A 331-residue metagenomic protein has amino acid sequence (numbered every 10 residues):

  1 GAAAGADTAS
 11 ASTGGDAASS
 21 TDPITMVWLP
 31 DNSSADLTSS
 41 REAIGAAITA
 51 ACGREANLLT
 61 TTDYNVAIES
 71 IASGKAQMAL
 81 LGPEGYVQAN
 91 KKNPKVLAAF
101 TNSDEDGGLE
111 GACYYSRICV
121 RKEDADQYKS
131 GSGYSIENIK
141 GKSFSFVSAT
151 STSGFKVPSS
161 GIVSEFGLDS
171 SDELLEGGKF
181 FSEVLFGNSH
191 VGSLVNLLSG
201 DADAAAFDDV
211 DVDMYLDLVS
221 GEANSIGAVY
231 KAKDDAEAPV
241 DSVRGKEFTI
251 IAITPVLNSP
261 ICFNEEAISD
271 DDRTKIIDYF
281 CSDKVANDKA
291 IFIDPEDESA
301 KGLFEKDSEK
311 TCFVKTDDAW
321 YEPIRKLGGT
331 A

Functional and structural regions predicted by a protein language model:
G1-T21: Short, low-complexity disordered leader/linker segments with a strong preference for bacterial N-terminal type II
A18-A46, F263, A267-A331: An extracytoplasmic/periplasmic, membrane-proximal ligand-sensing/linker region
S19-V87: Extracytoplasmic small-molecule ligand-binding "clamshell" domains of the periplasmic binding protein/Venus flytrap
W28-P30, T60-Y64, G74-P94, F100-D104 (+4 more regions): Beta->alpha turn/N-cap motifs
L29-P30, C113-K129, A252-D270: A bilobed periplasmic-binding-protein/Venus flytrap-type ligand-binding module shared by bacterial periplasmic
I71-A72, I139, L197-L198: Hydrophobic residues within well-ordered alpha-helices
T101-D169: A conserved helix-loop-strand patch within extracytoplasmic ligand-binding domains of the periplasmic binding
S143-S145, T150-S269: Pocket-lining segment of extracytoplasmic ligand-binding domains
